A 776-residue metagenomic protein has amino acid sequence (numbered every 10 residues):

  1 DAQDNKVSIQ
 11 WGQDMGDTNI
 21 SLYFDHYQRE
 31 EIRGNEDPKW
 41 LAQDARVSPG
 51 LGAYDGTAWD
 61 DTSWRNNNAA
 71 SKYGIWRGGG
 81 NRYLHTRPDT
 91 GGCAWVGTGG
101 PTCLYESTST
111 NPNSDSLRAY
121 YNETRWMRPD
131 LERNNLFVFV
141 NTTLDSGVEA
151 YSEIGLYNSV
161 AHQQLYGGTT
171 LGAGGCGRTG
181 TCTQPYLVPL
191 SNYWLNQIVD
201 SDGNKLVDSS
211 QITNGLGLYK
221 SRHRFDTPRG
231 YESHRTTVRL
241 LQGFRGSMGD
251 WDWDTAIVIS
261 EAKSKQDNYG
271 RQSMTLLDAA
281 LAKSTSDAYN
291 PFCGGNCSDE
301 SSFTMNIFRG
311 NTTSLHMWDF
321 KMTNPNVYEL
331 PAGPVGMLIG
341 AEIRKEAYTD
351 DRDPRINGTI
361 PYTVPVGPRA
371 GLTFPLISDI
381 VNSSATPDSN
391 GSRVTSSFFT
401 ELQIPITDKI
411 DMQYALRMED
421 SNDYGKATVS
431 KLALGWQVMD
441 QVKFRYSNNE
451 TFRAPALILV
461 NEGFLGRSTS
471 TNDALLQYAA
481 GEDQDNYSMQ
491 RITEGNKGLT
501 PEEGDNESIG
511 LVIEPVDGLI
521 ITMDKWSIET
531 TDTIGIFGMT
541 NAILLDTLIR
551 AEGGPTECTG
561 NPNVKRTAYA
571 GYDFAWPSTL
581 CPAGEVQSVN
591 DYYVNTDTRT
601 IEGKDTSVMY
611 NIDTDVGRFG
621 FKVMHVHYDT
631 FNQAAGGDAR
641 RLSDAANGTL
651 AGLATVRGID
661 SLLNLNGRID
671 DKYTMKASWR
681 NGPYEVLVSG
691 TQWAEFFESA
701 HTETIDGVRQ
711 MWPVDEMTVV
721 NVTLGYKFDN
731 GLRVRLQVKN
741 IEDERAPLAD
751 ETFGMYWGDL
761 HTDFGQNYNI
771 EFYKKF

Functional and structural regions predicted by a protein language model:
D1-W40, D130-L136, D145-V148: Outer-membrane beta-barrel translocator/receptor signature
N5-I9, N134-V138, T236-Q242, H316-F320 (+8 more regions): Hydrophobic, lipid-facing positions within transmembrane beta-strands of outer-membrane proteins
W11-Q13, V140-T142, G246-M248, N324-N326 (+12 more regions): Residue-level signature of outer-membrane beta-barrel architecture
G16-D17, D145-V148, G246-W253, V327-V335 (+8 more regions): Short loop/turn motifs that connect adjacent beta-strands in outer-membrane beta-barrel proteins
L22-H26, S152-N158, T255-E261, M337-K345 (+10 more regions): Transmembrane beta-barrel strands of outer-membrane/channel proteins
E30-I32, A42-V47, T90-L131, F137 (+5 more regions): Surface-exposed, low-complexity loop segments enriched in small/polar and acidic residues
R467, F621-K727, E742: C-terminal beta-barrel architecture of Gram-negative outer-membrane proteins
I520, T531, D629-T630, S689-E703 (+1 more regions): C-terminal beta-signal and adjacent terminal beta-strands/loops of Gram-negative outer-membrane beta-barrel proteins
